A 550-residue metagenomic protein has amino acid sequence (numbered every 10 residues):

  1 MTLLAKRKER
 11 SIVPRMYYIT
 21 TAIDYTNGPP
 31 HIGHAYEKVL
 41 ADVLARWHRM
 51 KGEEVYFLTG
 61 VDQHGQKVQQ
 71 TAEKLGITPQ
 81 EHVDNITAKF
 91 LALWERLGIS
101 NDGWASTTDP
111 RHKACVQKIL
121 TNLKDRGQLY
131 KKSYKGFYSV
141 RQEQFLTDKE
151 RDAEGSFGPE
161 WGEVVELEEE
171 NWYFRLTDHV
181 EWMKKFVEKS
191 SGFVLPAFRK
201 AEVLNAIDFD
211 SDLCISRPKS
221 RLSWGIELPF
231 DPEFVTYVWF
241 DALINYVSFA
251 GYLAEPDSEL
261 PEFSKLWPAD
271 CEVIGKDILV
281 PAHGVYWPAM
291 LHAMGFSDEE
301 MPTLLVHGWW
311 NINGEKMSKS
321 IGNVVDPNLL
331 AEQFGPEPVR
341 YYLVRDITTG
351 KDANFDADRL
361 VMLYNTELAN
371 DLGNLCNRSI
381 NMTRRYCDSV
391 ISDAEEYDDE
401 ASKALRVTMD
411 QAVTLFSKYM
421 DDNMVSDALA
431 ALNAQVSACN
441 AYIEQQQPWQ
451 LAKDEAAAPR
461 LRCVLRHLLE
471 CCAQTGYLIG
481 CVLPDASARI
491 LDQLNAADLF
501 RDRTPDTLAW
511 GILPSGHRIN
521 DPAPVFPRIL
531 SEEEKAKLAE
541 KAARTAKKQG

Functional and structural regions predicted by a protein language model:
T2-M16, Y56, G60, K132-F137 (+4 more regions): Basic, alpha-helical terminal appendages of large translation-related enzymes
R7-P29, V43-I215, Y252-E262, C376-F416 (+3 more regions): Conserved, charged catalytic cores of large soluble enzymes
P14-G52, Y56-T59, R111-C115, E160-R385 (+1 more regions): Structured secondary-structure scaffolds
Q144-D148, C271, W310-E315, T366 (+2 more regions): Short, mixed-charge aromatic SLiMs
D352-D358, D410-K418: Short, charged/polar, low-complexity loop and linker segments that flank or interrupt alpha-helical bundles
A369, G373, R406, D410 (+4 more regions): Generic structural concept
D388, V425-S426: Aromatic-residue-lined binding/catalytic grooves and analogous aromatic/hydrophobic interfacial grooves in multimeric
